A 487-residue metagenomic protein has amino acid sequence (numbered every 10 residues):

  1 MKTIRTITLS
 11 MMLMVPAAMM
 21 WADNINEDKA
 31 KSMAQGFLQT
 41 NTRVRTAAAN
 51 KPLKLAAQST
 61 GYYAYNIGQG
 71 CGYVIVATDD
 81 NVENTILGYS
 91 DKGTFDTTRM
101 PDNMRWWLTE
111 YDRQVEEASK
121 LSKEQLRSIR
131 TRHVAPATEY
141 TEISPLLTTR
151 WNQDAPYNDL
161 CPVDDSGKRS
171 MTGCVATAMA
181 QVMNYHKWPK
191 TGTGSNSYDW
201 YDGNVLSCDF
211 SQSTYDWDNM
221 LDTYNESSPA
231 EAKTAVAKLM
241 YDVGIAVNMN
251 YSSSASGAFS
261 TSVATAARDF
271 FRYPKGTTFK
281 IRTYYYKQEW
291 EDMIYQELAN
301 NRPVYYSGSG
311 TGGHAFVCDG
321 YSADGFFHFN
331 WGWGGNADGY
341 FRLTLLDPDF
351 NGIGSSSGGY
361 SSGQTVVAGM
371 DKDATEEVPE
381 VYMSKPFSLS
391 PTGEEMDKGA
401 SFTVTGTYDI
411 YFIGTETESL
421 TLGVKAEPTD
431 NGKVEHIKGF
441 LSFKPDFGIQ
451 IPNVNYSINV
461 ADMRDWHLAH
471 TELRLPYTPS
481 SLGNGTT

Functional and structural regions predicted by a protein language model:
M1-E27, N248, S252, A267: Bacterial Sec-dependent N-terminal signal peptides
D23-A56: Short, non-transmembrane alpha-helical segments in secretory-pathway proteins
N50-G70, T265, D269-N330: Active-site-adjacent substructure of cysteine-protease-like catalytic cores
A77-G93, D324-L343: Catalytic Cys-His active-site segments of thiol-dependent hydrolases/isopeptidases
T85-S256: Active-site-adjacent structural segments surrounding the nucleophilic cysteine of cysteine proteases and isopeptidases
G352-E416, E427-V434: Short, compositionally biased P/S/T/A/G/V-rich stretches that sit at domain boundaries
T415-N453: Extended low-complexity, serine/threonine- and proline-enriched intrinsically disordered segments
W466-L473, P479-T487: Short glycine/proline/serine/threonine-rich loop/turn segments at secondary-structure transition edges
